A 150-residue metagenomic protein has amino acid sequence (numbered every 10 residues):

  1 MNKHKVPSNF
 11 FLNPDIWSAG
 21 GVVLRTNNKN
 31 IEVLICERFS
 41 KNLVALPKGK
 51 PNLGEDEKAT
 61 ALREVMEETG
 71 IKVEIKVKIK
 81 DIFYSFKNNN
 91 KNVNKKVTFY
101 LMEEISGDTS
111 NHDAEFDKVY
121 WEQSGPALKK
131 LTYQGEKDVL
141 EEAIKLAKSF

Functional and structural regions predicted by a protein language model:
M1-N28: Acidic, metal-coordinating catalytic segment for phosphate/diphosphate chemistry, firing primarily on the Nudix
W17-A19, I31, K95-T98, D117: Change "...and in nucleic-acid phosphodiester-cleaving endonucleases..." to "...and in nucleic-acid processing enzymes
T26-E32, N89-V93: Short, solvent-exposed loop/turn segments that connect beta-strands within catalytic domains and beta-strand-rich
K29-K72: Conserved Nudix-box catalytic region and its N-terminal flanking loop in Nudix hydrolases and closely related
A45, N94, W121: Short aromatic/basic micro-patch
G70-G107: Active-site segment of metal-dependent pyrophosphate-handling enzymes, primarily the Nudix hydrolase catalytic core
F99, E103, T109-E142: NUDIX/MutT-family hydrolases
